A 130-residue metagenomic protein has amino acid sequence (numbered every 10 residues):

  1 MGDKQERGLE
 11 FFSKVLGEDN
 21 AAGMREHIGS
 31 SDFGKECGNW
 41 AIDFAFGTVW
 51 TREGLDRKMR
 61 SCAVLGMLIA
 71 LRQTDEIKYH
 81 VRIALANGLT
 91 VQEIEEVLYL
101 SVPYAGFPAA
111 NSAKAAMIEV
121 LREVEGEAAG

Functional and structural regions predicted by a protein language model:
M1-R57, A86, S112-G130: Acidic, glycine/proline-rich low-complexity segments that act as flexible tails and inter-domain linkers
A22, L55-D56, S61, I77 (+2 more regions): A generic structural micro-environment signature that highlights single residues at secondary-structure boundaries
F33, L55-K58, E76, E93 (+1 more regions): Residues at the start of alpha-helices and the adjacent loop-to-helix junctions
A41, A45, C62-M67, V97-Y104: Short alpha-helical scaffolding segments that buttress acidic/His motifs in well-ordered protein cores
C62-E95: Mid-chain, well-packed structural core segment of small domains
A105-G106, L121: A short hydrophobic/aromatic micro-motif that marks alpha-helical segments and, especially, helix-coil
F107, N111: Substrate/cofactor-recognition hotspot
